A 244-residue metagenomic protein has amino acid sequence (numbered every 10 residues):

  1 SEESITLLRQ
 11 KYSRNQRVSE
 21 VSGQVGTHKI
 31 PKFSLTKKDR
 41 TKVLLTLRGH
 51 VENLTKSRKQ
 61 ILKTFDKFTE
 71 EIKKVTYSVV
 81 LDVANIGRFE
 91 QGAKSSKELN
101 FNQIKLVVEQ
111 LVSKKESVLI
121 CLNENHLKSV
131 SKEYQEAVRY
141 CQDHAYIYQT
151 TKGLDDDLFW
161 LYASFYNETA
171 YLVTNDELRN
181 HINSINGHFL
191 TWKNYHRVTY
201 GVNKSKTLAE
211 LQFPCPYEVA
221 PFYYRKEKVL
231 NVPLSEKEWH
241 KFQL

Functional and structural regions predicted by a protein language model:
S1-L244: Noncatalytic, typically N-terminal accessory segments of nucleic acid-processing enzymes and closely related
